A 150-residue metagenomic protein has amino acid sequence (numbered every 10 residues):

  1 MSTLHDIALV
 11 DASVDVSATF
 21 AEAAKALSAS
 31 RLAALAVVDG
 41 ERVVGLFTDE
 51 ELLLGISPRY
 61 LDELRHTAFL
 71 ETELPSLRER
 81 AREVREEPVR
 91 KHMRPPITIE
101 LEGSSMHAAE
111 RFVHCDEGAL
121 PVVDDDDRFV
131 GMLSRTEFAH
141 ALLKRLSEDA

Functional and structural regions predicted by a protein language model:
M1-L32, V37-D39, V43-V44, R65-R111 (+3 more regions): Bateman/CBS regulatory modules and CBS-like beta-alpha motifs in cytosolic regions of diverse proteins
L32, V43-Y60, H114-E117, P121 (+1 more regions): Short beta->alpha transition motifs characteristic of CBS
